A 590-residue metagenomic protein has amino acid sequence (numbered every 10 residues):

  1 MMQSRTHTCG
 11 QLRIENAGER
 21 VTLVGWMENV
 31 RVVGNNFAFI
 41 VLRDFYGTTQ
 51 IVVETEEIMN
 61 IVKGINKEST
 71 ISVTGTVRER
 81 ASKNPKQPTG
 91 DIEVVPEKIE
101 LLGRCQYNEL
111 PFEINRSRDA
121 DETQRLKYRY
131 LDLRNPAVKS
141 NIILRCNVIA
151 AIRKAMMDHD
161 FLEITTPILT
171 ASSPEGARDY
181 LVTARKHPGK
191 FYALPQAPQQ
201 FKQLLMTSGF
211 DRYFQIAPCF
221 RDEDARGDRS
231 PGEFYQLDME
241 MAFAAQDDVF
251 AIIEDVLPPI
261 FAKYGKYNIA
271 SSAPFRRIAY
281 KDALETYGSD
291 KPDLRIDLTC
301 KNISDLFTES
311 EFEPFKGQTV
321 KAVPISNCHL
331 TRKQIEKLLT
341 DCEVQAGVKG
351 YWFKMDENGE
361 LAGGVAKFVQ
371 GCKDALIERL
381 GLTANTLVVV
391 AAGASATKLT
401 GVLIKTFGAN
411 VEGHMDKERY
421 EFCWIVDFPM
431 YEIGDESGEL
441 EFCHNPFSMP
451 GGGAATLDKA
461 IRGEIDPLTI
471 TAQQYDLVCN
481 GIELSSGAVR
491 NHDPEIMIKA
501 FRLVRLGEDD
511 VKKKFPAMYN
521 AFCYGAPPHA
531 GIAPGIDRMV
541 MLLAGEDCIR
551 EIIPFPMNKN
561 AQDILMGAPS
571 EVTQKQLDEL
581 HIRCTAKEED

Functional and structural regions predicted by a protein language model:
M1-D590: Class II aminoacyl-tRNA synthetase catalytic cores and aaRS-like
